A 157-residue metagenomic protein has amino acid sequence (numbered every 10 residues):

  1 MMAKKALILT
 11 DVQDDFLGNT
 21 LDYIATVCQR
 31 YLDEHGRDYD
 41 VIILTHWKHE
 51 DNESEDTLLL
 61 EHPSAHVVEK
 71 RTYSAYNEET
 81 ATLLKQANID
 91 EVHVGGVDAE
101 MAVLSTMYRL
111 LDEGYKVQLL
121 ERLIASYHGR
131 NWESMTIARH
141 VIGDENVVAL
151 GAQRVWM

Functional and structural regions predicted by a protein language model:
M2-A6, E34-R37, H49-M157: Active-site-adjacent betaalpha module
A3, T20-H49: A short alpha/beta connector and helix-capping loop motif
L9: Active-site histidine-acidic residue metal-binding/catalytic motifs, centered on HxH/HExxH-like signatures
V12, L44-W47, E121: A cross-domain feature marking catalytic cores of carbohydrate-active enzymes and several ubiquitous metabolic/repair
V12-T20: Short acidic, Gly/Ser-rich segments with clustered Asp/Glu that frequently serve as metal-coordination loops in enzyme
